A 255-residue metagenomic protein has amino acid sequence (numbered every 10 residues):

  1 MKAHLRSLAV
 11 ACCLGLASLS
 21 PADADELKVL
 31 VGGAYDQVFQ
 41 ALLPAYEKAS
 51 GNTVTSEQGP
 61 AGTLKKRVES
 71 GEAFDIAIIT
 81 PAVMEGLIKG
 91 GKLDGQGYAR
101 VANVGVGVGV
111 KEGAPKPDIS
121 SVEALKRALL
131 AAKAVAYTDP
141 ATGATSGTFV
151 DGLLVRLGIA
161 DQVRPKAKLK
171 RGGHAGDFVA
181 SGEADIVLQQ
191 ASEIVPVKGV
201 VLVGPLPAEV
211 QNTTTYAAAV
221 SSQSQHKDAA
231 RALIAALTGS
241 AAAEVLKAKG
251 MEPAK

Functional and structural regions predicted by a protein language model:
M1-A3: N-terminal secretory signal peptides that target proteins for export/translocation
S7-S18: Bacterial N-terminal signal peptides
L19-A24: Sec/Tat signal peptide C-region and signal peptidase I cleavage site
D25-S70, I78-G90, G97-V104, V110-K255: Exported/periplasmic ABC-transporter solute-binding proteins
A73: Short, small/polar residue-rich loop motifs at catalytic or cofactor-binding pockets
